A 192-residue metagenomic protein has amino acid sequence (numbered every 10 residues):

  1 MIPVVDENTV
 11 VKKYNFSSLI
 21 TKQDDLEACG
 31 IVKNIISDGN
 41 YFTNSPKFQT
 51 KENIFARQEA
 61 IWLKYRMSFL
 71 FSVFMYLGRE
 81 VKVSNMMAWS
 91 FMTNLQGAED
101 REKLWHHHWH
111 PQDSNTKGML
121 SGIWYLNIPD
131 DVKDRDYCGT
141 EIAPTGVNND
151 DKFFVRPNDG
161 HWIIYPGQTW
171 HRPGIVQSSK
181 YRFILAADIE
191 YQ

Functional and structural regions predicted by a protein language model:
M1-K82, A88-W89, E102: Non-heme Fe(II)/2-oxoglutarate
R79-I175, K180-I184, E190-Y191: Catalytic core of non-heme Fe(II) oxygenases with the double-stranded beta-helix
